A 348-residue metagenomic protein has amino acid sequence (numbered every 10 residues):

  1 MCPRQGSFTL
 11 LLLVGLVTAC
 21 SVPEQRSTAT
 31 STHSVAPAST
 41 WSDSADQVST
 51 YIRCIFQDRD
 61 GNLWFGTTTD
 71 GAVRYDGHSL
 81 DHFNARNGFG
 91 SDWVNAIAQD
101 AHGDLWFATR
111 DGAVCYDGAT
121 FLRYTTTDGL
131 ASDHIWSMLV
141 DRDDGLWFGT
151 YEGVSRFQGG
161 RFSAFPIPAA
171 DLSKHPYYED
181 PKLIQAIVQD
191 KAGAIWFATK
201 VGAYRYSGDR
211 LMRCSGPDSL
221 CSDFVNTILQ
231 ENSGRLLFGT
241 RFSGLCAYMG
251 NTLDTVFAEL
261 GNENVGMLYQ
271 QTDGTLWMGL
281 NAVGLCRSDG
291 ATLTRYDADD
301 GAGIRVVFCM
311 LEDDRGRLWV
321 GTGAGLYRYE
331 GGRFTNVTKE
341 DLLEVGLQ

Functional and structural regions predicted by a protein language model:
C2-Q348: Carboxylate-rich, polar loop motifs that coordinate divalent cations or form catalytic acidic clusters
